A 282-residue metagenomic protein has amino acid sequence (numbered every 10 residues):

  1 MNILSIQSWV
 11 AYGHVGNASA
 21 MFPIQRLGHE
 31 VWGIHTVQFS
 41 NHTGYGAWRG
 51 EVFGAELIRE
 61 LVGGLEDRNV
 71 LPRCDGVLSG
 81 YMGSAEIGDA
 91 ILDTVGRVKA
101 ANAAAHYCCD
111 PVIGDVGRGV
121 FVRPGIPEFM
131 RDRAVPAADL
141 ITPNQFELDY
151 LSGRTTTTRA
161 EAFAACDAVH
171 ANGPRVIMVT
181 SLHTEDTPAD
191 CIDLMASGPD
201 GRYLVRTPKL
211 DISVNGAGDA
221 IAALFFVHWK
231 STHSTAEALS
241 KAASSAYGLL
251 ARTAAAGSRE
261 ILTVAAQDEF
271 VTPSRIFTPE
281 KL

Functional and structural regions predicted by a protein language model:
M1-V116, V120-F121, Q267-E280: Conserved N-terminal subdomain of the carbohydrate kinase-like
I6-W9, T36, Y81-M82, D110-V112 (+4 more regions): Fold-independent oxyanion-binding glycine-rich loops and adjacent beta-strand/coil segments at enzyme active sites
A11, R202-G216: Short pre-catalytic strand/loop immediately N-terminal to key active-site residues, enriched for Gly-Thr
H29, G63-L71, G96, A100 (+7 more regions): Generic secondary-structure signature for well-ordered alpha-helical cores
S84-A85, D115-V120, S181-D186, D211-N215: Short, small-residue-enriched loops and turns at beta-alpha junctions that line or gate enzyme active sites
V122-R202, T232-A236: Conserved phosphate/ATP/ADP-binding segment of small-molecule kinases
D149-Y150, I212-T235, L239: Short, small-residue alpha-helix embedded
A236-L282: Charged C-terminal helix
